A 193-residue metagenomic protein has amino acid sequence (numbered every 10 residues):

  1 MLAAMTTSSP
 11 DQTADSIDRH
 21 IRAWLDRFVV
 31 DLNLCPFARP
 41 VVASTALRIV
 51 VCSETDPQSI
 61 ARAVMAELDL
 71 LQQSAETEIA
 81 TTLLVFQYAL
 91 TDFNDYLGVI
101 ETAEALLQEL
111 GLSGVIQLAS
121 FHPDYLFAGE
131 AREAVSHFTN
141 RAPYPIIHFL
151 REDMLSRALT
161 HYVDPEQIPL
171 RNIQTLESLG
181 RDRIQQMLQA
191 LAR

Functional and structural regions predicted by a protein language model:
L2-R193: Expand to "…catalyze enediolate/carbanion chemistry for C-C bond making/breaking, isomerization, decarboxylation
